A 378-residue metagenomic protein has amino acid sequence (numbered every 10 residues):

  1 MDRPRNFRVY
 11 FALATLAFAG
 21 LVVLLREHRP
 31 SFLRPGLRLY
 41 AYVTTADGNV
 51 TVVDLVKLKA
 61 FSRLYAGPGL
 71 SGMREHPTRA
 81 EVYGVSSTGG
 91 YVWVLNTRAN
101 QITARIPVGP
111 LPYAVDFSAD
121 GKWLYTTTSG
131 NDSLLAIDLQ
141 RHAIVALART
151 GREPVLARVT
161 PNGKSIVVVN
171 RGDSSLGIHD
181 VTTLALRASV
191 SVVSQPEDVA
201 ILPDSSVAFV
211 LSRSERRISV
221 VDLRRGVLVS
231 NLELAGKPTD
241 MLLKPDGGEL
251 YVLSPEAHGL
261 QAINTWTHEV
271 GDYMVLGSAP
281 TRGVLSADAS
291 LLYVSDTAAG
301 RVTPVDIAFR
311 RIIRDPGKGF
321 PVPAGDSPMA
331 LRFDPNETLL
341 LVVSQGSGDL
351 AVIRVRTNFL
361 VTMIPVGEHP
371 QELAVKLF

Functional and structural regions predicted by a protein language model:
D2-F378: Predominantly soluble domains enriched in secretory-pathway, periplasmic, or organellar proteins
